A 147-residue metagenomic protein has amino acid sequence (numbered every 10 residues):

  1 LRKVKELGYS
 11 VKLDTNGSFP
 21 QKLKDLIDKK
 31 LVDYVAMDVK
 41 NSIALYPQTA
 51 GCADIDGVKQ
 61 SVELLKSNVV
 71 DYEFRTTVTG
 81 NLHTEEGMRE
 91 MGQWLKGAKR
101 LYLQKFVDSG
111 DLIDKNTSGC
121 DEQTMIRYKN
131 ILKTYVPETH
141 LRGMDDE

Functional and structural regions predicted by a protein language model:
L1-Q123, Y128: Conserved AdoMet/S-adenosylmethionine-binding subsite of the radical SAM
I126-E147: A C-terminal junction/extension of Radical SAM enzymes
